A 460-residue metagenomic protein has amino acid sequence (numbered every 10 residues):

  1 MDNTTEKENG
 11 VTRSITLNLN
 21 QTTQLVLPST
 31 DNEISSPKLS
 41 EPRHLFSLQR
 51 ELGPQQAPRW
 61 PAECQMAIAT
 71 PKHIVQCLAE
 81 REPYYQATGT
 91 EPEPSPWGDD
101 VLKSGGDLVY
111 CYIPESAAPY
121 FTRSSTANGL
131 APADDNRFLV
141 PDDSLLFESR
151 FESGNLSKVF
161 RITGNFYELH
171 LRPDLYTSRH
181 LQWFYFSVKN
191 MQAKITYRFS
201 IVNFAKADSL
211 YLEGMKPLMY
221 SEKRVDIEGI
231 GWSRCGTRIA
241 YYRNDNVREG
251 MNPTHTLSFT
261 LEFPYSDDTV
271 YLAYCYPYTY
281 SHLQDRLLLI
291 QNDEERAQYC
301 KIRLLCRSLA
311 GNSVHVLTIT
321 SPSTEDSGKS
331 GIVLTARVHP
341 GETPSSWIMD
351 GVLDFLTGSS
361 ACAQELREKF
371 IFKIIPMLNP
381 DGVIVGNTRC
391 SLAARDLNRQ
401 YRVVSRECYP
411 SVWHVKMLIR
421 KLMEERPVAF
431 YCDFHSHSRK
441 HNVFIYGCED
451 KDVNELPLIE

Functional and structural regions predicted by a protein language model:
M1-E460: Structured catalytic-domain cores with a bias toward divalent-metal coordination
